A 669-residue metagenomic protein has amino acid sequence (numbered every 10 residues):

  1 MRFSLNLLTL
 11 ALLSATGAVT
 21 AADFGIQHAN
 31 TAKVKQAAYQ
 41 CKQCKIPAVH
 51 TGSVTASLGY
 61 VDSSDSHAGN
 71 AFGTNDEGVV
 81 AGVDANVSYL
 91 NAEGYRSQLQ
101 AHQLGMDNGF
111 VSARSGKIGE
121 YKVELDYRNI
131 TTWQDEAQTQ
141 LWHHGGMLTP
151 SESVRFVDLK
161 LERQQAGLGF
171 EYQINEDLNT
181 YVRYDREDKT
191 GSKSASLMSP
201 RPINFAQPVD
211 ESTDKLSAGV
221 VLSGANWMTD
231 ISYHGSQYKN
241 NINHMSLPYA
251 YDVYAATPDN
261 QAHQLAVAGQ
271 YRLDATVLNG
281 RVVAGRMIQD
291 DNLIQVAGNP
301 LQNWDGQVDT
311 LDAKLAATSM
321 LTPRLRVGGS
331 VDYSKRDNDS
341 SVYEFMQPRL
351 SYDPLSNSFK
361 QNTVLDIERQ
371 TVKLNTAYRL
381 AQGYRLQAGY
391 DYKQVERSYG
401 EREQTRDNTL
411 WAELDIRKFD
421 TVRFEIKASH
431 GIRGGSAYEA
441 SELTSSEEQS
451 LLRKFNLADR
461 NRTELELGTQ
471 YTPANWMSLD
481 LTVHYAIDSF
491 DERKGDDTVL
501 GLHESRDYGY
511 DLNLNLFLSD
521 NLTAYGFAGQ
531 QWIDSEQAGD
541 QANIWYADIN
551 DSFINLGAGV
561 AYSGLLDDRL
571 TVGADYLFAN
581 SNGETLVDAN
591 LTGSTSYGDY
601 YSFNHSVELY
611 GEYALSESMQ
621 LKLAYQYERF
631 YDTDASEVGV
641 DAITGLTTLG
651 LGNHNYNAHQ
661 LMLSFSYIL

Functional and structural regions predicted by a protein language model:
M1-A22: Gram-negative bacterial Sec-dependent N-terminal signal peptides
A22-I46, G59-L669: Gram-negative and organellar
